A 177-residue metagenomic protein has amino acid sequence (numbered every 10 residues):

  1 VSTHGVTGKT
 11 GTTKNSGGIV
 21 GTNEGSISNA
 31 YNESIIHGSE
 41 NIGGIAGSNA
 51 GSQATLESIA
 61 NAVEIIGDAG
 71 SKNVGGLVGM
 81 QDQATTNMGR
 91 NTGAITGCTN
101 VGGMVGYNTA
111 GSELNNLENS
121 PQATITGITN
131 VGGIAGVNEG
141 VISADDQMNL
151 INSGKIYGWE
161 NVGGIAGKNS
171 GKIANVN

Functional and structural regions predicted by a protein language model:
V1-N177: Surface-exposed loop/turn motifs in large extracellular/passenger domains
